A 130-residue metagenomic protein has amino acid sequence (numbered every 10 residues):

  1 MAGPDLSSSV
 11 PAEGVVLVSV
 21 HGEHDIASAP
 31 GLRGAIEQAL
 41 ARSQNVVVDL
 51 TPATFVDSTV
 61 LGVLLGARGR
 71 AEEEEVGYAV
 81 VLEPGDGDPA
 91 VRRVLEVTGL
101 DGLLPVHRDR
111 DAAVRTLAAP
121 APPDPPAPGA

Functional and structural regions predicted by a protein language model:
M1-P52, G66-A130: STAS-like cytosolic regulatory interaction modules
